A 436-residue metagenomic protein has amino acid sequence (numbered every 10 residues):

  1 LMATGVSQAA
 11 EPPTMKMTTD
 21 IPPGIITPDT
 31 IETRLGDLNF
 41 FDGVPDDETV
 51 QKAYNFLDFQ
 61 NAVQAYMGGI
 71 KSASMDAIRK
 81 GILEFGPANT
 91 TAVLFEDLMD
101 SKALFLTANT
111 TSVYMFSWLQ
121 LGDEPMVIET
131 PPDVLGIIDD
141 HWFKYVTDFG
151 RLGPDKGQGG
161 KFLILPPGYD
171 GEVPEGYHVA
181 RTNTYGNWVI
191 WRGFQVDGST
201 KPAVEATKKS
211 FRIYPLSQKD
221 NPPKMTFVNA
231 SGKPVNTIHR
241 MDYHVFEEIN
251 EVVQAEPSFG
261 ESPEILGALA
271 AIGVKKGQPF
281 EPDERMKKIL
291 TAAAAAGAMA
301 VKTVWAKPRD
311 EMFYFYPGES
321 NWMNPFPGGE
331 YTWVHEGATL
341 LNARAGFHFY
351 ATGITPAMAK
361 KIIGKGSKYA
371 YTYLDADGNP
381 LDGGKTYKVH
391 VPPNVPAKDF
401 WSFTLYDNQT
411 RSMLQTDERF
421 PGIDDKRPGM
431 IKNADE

Functional and structural regions predicted by a protein language model:
M2-Q8: C-terminal segment of classical bacterial N-terminal signal peptides
A9-E436: A compositional/structural signature for long, glycine/proline-rich flexible linkers and loops on extracytoplasmic
